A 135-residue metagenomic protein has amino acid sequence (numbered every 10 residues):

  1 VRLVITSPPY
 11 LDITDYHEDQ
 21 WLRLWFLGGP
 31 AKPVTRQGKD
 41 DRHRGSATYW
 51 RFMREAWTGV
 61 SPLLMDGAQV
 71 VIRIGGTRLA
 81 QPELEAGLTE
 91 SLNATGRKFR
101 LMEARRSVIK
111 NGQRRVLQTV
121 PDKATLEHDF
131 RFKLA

Functional and structural regions predicted by a protein language model:
V1-A135: Class I S-adenosyl-L-methionine-dependent methyltransferase catalytic core
